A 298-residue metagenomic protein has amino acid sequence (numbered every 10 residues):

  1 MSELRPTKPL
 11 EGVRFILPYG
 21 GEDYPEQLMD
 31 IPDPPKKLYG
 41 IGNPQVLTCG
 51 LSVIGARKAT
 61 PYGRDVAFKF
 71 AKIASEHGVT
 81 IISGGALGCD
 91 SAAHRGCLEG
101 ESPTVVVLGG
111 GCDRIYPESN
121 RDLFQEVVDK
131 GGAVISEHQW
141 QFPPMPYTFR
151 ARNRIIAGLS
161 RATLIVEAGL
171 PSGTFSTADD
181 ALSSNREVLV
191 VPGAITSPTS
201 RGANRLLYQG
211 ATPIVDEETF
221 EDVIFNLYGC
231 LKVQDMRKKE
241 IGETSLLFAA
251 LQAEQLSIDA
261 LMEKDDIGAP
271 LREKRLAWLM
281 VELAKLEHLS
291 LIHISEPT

Functional and structural regions predicted by a protein language model:
E3-S295: Glycine-biased, small-residue-rich flexible motifs in mid-sequence functional cores and linkers
